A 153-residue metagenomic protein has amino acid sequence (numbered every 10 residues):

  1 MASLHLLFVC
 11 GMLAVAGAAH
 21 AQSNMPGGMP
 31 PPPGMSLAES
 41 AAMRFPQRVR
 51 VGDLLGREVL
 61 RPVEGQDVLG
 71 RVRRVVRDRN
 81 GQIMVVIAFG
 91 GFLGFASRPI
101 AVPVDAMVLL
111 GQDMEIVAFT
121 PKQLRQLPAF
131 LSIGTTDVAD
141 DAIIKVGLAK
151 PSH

Functional and structural regions predicted by a protein language model:
A2-F8, H20-H153: Peripheral interaction segments used for macromolecular assembly
A16-A18: N-terminal signal peptide c-region/cleavage motif recognized by signal peptidases
